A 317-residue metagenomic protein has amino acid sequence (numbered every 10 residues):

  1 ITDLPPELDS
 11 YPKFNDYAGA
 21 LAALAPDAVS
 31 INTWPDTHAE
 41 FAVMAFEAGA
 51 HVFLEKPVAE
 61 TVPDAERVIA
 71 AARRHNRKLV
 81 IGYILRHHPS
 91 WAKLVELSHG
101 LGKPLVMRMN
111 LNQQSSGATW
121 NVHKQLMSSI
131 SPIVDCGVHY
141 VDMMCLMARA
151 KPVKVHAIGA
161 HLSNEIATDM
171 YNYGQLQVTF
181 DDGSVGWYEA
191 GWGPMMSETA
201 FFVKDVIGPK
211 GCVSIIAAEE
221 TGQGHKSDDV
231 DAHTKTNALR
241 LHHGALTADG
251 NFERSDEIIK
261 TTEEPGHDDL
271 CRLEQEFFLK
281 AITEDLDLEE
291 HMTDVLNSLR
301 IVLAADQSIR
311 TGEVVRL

Functional and structural regions predicted by a protein language model:
I1-L8: NAD(P)-binding Rossmann-fold cofactor-contacting core
D9-A71, L270: Beta-loop-alpha module in the N-terminal Rossmann-like domain of NAD(P)-dependent dehydrogenases, especially those
A28-S30, H225, E263-P265, L273-L317: C-terminal helix-rich "cap/oligomerization" subdomain common to oxidoreductases
I31, L54-E55, L79-I81, I215: Hydrophobic residues in well-ordered beta-strands that form the structural core
R67-I84, G102-M109: Rossmann-fold dehydrogenase core element
L85-T168, G174-Q177, G312: Predominantly a Rossmann-like dinucleotide-binding segment in NAD(P)-dependent oxidoreductases
V141-D231, R272-D285: Contiguous beta-strand/loop segments that form the cofactor/metal-binding neighborhood of enzyme cores
